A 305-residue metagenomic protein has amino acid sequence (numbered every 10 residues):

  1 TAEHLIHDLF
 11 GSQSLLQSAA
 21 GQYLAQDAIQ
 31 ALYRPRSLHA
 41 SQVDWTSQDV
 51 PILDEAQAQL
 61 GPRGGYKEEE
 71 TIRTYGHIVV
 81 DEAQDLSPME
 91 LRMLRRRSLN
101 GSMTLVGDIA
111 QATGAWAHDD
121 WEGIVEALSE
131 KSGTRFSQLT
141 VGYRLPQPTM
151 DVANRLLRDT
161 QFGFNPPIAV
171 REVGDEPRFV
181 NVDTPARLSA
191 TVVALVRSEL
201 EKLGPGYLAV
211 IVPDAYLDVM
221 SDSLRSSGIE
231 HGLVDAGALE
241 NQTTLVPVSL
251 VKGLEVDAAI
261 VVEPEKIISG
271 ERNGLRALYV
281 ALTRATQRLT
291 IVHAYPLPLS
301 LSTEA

Functional and structural regions predicted by a protein language model:
T1-H77, L86-L91: Conserved helicase NTPase catalytic core signature
Q57-H77, Q84-A305: Conserved helicase motor core of SF1/SF2 NTP-dependent helicases
